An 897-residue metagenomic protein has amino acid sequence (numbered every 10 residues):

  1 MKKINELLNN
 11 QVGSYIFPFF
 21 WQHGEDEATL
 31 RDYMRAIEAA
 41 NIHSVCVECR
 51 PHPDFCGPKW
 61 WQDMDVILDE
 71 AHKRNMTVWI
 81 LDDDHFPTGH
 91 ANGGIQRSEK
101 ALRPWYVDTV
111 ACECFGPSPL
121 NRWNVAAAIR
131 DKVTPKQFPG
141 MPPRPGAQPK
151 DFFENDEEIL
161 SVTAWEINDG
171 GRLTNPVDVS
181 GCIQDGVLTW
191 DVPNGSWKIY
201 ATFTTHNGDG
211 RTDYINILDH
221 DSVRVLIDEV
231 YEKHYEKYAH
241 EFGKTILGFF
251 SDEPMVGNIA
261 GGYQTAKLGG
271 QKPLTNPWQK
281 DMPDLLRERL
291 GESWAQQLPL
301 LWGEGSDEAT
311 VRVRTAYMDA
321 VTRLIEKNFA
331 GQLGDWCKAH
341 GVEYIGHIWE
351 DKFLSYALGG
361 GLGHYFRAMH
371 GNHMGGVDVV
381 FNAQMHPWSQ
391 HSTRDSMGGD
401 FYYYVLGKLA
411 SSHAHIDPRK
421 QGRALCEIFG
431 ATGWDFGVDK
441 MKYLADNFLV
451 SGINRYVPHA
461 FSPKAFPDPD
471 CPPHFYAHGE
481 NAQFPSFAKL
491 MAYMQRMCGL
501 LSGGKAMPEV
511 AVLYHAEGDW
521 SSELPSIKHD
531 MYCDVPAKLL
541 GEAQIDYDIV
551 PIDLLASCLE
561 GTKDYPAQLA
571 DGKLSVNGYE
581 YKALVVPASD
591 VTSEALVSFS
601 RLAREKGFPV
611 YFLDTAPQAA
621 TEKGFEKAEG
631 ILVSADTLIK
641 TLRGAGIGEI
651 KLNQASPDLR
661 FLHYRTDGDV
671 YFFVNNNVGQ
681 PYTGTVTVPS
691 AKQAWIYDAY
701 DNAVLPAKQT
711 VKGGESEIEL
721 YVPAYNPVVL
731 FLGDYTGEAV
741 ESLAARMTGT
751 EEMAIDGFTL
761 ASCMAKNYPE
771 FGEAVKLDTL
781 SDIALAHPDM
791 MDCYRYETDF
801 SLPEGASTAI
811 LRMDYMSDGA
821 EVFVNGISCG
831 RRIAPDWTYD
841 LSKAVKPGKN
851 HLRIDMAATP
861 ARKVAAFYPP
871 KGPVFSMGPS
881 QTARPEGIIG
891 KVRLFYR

Functional and structural regions predicted by a protein language model:
V12-W21, D26-D32, H43-V45, R50 (+12 more regions): Carbohydrate-binding surfaces of carbohydrate-active enzymes
A91-H240: Catalytic and substrate-binding clefts that recognize carbohydrates or anionic sugar/phosphate headgroups
G186-D191, E717-L720, T838-K843: Exposed aromatic-hydrophobic patches
G195, K846-G848: A glycine-anchored, Pro-Gly-centered beta-turn/N-cap motif
H206-G208, T736-E738, A857-A865: Short acidic/polar inter-strand loop motif in beta-rich domains
V686, F800-N825, L852-M856: Aromatic-lined ligand-binding clefts that engage carbohydrates, nucleic acids, or primary amines
V864-R897: Exposed low-complexity, polar/acidic, P/S/T/G-rich flexible segments that act as propeptides, protease-susceptible
